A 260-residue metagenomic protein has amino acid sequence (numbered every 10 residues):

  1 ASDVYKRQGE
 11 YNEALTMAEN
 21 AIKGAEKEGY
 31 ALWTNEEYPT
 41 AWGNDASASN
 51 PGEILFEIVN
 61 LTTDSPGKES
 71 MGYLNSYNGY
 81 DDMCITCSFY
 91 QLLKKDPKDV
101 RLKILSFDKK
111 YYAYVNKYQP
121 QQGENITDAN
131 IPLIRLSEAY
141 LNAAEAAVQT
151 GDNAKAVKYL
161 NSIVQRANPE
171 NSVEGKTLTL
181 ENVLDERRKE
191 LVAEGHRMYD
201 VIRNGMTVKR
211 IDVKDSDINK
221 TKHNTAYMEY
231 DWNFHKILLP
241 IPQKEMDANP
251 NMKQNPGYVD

Functional and structural regions predicted by a protein language model:
D3-Y73, D81-C84, K94-D260: Acidic/polar-rich alpha-helix caps and helix-coil junctions
